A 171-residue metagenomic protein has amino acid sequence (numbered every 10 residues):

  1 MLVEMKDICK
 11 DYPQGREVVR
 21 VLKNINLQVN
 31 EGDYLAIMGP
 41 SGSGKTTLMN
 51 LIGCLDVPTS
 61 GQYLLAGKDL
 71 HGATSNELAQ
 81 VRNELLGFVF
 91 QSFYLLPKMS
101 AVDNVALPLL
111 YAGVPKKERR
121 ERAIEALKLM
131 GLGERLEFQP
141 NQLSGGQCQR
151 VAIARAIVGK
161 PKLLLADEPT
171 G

Functional and structural regions predicted by a protein language model:
M1-G171: ABC family nucleotide-binding domain
